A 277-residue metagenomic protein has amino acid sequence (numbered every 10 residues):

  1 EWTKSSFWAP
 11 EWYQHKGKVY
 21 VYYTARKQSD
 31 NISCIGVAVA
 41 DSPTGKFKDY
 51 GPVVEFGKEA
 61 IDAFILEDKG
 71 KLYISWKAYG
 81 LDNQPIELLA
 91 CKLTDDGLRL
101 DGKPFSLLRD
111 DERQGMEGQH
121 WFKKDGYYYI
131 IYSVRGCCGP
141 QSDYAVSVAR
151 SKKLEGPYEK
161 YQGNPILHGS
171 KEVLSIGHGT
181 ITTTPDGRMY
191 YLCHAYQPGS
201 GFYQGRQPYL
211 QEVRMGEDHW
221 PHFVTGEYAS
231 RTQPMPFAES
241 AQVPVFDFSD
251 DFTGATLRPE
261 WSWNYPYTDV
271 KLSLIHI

Functional and structural regions predicted by a protein language model:
E1-I275: Carbohydrate-active catalytic/glycan-binding domains of CAZyme proteins, especially the secreted or lumenal ectodomains
